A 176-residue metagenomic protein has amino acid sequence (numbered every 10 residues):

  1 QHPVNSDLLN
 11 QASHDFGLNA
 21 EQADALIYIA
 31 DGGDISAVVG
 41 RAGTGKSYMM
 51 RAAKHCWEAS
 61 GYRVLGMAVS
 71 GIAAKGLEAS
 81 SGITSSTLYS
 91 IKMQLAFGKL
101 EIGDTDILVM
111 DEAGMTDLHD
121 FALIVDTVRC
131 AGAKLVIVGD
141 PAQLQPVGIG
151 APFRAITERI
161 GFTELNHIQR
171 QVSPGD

Functional and structural regions predicted by a protein language model:
Q1-D176: Conserved ATP-binding/catalytic motifs of P-loop helicase motor domains
